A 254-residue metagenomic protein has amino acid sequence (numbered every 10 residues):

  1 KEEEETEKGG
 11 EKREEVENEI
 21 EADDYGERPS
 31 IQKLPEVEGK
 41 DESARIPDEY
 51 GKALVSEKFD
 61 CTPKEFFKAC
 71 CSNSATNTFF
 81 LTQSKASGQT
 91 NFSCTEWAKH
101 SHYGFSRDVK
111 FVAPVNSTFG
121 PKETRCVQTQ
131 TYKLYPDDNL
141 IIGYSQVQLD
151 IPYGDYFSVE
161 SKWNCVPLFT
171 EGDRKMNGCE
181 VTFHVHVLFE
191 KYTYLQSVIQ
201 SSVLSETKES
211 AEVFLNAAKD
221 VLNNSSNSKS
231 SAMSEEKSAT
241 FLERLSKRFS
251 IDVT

Functional and structural regions predicted by a protein language model:
K1: Phosphoinositide-driven peripheral membrane association surfaces in eukaryotic signaling/cytoskeletal regulators
K8-T118, T254: Hydrophobic ligand-binding cavity/cleft-lining segments
E36, M176-G178, M233-S234: Beta-rich interaction modules in large eukaryotic scaffold/regulatory proteins
F67, C71, V166, K208-K219 (+1 more regions): Amphipathic alpha-helical interaction motifs in eukaryotic regulatory proteins
H100-S161, P167: Hydrophobic-cavity lipid-handling domains and compact docking modules
P136-S202: Beta-strand/loop substructures that line and gate deep hydrophobic ligand-binding cavities in soluble
H186-S230: A conserved amphipathic terminal alpha-helix motif
N227-T254: Terminal single-pass membrane anchor helices
